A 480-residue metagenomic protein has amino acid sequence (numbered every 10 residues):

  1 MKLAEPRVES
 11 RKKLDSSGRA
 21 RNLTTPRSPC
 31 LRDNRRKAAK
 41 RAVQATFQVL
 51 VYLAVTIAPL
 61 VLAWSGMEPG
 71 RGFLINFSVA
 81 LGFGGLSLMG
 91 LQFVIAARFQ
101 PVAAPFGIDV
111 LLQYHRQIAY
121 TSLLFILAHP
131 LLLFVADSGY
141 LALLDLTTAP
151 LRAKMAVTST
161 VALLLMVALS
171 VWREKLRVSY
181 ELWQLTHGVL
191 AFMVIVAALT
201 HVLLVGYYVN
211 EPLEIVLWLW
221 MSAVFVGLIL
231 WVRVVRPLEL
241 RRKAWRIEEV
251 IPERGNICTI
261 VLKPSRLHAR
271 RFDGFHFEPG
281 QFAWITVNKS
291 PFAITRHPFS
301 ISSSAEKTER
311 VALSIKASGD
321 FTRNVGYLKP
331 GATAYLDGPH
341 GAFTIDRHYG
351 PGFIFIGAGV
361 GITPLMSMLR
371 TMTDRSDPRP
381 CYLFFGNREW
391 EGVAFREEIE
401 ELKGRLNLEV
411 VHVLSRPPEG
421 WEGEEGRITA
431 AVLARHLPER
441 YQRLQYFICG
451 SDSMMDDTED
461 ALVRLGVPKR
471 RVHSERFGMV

Functional and structural regions predicted by a protein language model:
M1-R32, R270, R323, P339 (+3 more regions): Short, intrinsically disordered terminal tails adjacent to the first/last structured region
P26-V51, I57, F192-L199, D320-F321 (+2 more regions): Reductase modules of NAD(P)H-dependent flavoproteins
K40-I229, R241: Membrane-embedded alpha-helical bundles of multi-pass integral membrane proteins
H115, H187, G280, G361 (+1 more regions): Short, conserved phosphate/pyrophosphate- and ester-handling motifs at nucleotide-, phospho-/glycolipid
E239-Y335, P351, T373-R379, N387-W390 (+2 more regions): Ferredoxin-reductase
A312, Y335, I354, P380-F384 (+3 more regions): A structural signal for isolated positions on well-ordered beta-strands in alpha/beta enzyme cores
P339-Y349: A short, basic/flexible loop-to-alpha-helix module at the beginning of a structural domain
I362-D374: Histidine-anchored nucleotide/phosphate-binding helix
